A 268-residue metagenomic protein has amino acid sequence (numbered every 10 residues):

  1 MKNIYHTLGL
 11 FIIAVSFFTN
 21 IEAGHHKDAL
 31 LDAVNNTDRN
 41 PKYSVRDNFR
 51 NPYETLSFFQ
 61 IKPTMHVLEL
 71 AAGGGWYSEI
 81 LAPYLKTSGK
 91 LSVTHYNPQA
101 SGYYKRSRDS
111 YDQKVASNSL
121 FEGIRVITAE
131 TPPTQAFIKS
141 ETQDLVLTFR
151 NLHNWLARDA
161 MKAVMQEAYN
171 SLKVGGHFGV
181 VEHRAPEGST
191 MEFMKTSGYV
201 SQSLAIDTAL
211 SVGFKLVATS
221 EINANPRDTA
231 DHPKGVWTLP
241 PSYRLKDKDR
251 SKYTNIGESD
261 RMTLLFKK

Functional and structural regions predicted by a protein language model:
A29-F58, K62: Class I SAM-dependent methyltransferase Rossmann-like catalytic core, especially the SAM/SAH-binding loop
P63-G73: Conserved class I S-adenosyl-L-methionine
A82, M161-V174: A short glycine-rich, Lys/Arg-flanked "PGG" loop and its adjoining helix->strand segment in the class I
L85-K86, W155-L156, L172-V174: Helix-to-beta-strand junctions that scaffold the AdoMet/dcAdoMet cofactor pocket in Class I SAM-dependent enzymes
S92, G175-H183: Conserved beta-strand signature within the Rossmann-like core of class I S-adenosyl-L-methionine
K105-T134: S-adenosyl-L-methionine
A136-V146: A short acidic, Gly/Pro-enriched loop at the edge of an enzyme's catalytic core that lines a small-molecule cofactor
T229-K268: Core SAM-dependent methyltransferase catalytic element
